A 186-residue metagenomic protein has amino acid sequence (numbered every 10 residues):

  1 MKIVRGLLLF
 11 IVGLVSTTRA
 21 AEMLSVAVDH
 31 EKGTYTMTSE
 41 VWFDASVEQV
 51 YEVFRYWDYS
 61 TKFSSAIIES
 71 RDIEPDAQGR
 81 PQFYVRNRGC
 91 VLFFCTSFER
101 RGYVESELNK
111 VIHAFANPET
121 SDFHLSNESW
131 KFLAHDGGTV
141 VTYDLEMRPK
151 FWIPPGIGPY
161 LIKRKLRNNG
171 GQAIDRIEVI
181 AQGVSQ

Functional and structural regions predicted by a protein language model:
K2-L9: Sec-dependent signal peptide recognition, specifically the positively charged N-region followed immediately by
L9-T17: Hydrophobic h-region of N-terminal signal peptides that target proteins for export in Gram-negative bacteria
A20-Q78: Hydrophobic ligand-binding cavity/cleft-lining segments
H30-E31, W42, R71-S121, G171-Q186: Glycine-rich portal/gate segments that line the openings of hydrophobic small-molecule binding cavities
T34-W42, R80-Q82, E99, N127 (+1 more regions): Intrinsic-disorder/low-complexity, polar/charged segments enriched in Ser/Thr/Lys/Arg/Asp/Glu/Gln
V47, F54-S64, N87, K165 (+2 more regions): Sec/Tat-exported extracytoplasmic proteins
F54-W57, S65-I67, V85-G89, A116-E119 (+1 more regions): A mature extracytoplasmic/lumenal domain signature
N117-R164, N168: Beta-strand/loop substructures that line and gate deep hydrophobic ligand-binding cavities in soluble
